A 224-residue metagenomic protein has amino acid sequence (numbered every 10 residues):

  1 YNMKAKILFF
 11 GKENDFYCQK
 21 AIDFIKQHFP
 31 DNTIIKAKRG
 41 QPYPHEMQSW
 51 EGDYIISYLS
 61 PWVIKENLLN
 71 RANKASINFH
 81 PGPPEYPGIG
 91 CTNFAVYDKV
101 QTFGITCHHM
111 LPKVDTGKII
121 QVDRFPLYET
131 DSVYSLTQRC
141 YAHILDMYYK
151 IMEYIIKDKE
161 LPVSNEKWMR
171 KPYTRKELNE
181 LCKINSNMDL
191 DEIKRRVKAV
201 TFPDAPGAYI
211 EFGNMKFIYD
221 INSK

Functional and structural regions predicted by a protein language model:
Y1-K224: One-carbon transfer enzymes
